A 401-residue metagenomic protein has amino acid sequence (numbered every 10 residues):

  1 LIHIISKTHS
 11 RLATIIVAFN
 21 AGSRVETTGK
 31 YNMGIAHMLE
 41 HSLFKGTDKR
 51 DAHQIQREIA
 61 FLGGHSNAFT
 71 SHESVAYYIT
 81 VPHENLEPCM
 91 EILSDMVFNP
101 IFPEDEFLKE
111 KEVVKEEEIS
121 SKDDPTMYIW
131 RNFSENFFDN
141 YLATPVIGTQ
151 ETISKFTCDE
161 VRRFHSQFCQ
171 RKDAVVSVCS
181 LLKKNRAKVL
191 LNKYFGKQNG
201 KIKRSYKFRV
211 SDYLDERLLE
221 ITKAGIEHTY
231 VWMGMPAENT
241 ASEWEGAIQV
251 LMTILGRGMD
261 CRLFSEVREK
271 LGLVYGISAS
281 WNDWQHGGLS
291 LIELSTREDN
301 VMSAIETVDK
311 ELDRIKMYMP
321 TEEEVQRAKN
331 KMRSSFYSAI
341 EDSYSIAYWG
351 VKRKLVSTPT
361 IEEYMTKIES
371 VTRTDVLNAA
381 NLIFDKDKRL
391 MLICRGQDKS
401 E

Functional and structural regions predicted by a protein language model:
I2, L12, V25: Short N-terminal binding/cap micro-motifs at the start of the first secondary-structure element
I4-H9, I16-A18, I202-C261, K367: His/Glu-based metal-binding/catalytic segments typifying zinc-dependent metallopeptidases
I4-S10, A68, L382: Short secondary-structure boundary/capping segments within folded domains
T8-H9, N20-S23, H83, A237 (+1 more regions): Short glycine-enriched loops at secondary-structure junctions
R11-A13, H286: Short loop/turn segments at connectors of secondary-structure elements within structured domains
I16-T80, I254-L273: M16/MPP (pitrilysin/insulinase) zinc-metallopeptidase core fold and M16-derived inactive scaffolds
E26-Y31, N239-T240, E362: Short hydrophobic "helix-edge" motifs at membrane interfaces and signal-peptide entry regions
A52-K203, R209-D212, E220-I221, V231 (+3 more regions): Charge-rich, well-structured scaffold segments of protease-associated domains
